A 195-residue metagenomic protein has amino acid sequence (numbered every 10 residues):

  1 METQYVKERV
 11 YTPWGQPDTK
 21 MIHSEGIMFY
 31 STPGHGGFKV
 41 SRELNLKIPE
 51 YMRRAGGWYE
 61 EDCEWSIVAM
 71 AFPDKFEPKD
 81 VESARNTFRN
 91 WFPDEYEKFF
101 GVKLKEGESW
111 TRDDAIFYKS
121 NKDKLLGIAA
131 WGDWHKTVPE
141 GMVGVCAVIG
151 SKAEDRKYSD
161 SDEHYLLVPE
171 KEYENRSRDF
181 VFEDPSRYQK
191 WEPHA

Functional and structural regions predicted by a protein language model:
M1, K7-V10, G26, A55 (+6 more regions): A general marker of short, structured functional hotspots
M1-E2, G107, R112, S120-D123: A broad, low-specificity signal for short, low-complexity segments enriched in glycine/proline and polar/charged
E2-P33, K39, L44-A55, C63-A69 (+1 more regions): Catalytic phosphate/metal-binding cores of nucleic-acid and nucleotide-processing enzymes, i.e., regions that mediate
W14, E25, P33-G36, F100 (+5 more regions): Feature targets compositionally biased, intrinsically disordered low-complexity regions with long contiguous runs
Y59: Short, Lys/Arg-enriched phosphate-binding patches
D62-S109, S159-H194: Short, compact, well-ordered microdomains
D114-A195: Eukaryotic intrinsically disordered, low-complexity regions
